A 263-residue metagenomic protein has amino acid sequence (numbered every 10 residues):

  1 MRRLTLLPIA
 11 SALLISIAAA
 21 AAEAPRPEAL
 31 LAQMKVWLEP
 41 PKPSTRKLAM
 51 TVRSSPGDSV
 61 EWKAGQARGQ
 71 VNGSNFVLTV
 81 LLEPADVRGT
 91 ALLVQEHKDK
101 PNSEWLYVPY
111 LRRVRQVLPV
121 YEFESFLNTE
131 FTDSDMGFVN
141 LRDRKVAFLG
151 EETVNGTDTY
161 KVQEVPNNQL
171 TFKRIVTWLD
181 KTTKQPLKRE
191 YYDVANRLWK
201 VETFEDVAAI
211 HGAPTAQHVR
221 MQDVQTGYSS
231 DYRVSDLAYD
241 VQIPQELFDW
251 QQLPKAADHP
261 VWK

Functional and structural regions predicted by a protein language model:
M1-L4: Positively charged n-region of N-terminal signal peptides that target proteins for export
L7, K42-R46, N75, D158-Y160 (+2 more regions): Residues at beta-strand starts and edge strands
P8-S16: Bacterial N-terminal signal peptides
A19-E23: Boundary at the C-terminal end of the N-terminal hydrophobic targeting segment
R26-Y110, A147: N-terminal mature ectodomain segment of secretory-pathway/periplasmic proteins
A32, L82, L93, S103-Y107 (+3 more regions): Gly/Pro-enriched, hydrophobic low-complexity segments that function as extracytoplasmic propeptides/linkers
F138-K145, E151-E152: Surface-exposed beta-loop interaction hotspot
Q245-K263: Gram-negative outer-membrane assembly/targeting C-terminal domains
